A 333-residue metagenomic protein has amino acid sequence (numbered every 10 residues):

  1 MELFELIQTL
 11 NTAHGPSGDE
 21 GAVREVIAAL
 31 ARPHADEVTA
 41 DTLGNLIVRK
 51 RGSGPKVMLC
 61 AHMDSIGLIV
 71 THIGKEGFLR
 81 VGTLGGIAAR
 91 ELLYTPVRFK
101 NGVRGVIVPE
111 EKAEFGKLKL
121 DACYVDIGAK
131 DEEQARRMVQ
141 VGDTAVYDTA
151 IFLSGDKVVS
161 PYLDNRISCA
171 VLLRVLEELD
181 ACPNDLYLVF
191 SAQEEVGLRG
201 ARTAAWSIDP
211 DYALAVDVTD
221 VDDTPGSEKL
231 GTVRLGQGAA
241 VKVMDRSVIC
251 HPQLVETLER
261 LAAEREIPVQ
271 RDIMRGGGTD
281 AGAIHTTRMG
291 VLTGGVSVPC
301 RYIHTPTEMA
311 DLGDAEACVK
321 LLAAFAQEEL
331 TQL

Functional and structural regions predicted by a protein language model:
M1-L333: N-terminal hydrophobic/helix-forming segments and targeting peptides
